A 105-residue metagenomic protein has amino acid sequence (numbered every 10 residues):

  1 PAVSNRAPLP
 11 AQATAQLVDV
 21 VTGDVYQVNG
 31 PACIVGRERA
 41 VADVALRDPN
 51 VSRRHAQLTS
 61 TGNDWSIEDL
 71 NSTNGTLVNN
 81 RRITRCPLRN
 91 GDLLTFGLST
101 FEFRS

Functional and structural regions predicted by a protein language model:
P1-P49, T59, T100-R104: Intrinsically disordered, low-complexity acidic Ser/Thr-rich regulatory segments
V25, S66-E68, G75-L77: A general secondary-structure boundary signal
V35-R37, I67-L70: Catalytic Cys-His active-site segments of thiol-dependent hydrolases/isopeptidases
V51-R53: Amphipathic hydrophobic-ligand
S60, N71, L77-S105: C-terminal boundary/linker segments immediately following FHA domains
N63: Acidic/His-leaning functional-site neighborhoods
